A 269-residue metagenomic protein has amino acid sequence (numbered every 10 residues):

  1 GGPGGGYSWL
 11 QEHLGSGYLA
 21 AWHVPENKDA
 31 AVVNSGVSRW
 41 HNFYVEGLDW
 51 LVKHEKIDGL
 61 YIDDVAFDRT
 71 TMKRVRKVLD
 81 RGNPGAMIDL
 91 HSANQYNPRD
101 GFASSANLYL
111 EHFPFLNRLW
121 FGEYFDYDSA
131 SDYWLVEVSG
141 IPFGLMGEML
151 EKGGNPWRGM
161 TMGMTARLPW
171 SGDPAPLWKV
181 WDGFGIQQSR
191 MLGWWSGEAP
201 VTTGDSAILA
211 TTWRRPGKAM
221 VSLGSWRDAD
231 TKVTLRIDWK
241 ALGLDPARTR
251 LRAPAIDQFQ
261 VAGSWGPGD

Functional and structural regions predicted by a protein language model:
G1-E55: Active-site-adjacent "subsite" loops/lids of carbohydrate-active enzymes
D29-A30, N34, R236-D238, G266: Short, solvent-exposed coil/turn linker segments
G36-M87, A93: Active-site and adjacent substrate-binding regions of carbohydrate-active enzymes
K73-A255: Active-site-proximal substrate-binding groove within the catalytic cores of carbohydrate-active enzymes
A255-A262: Catalytic core of carbohydrate-active enzymes
A262-D269: C-terminal beta-strand-rich structural cap/linker in extracellular carbohydrate-active enzymes
